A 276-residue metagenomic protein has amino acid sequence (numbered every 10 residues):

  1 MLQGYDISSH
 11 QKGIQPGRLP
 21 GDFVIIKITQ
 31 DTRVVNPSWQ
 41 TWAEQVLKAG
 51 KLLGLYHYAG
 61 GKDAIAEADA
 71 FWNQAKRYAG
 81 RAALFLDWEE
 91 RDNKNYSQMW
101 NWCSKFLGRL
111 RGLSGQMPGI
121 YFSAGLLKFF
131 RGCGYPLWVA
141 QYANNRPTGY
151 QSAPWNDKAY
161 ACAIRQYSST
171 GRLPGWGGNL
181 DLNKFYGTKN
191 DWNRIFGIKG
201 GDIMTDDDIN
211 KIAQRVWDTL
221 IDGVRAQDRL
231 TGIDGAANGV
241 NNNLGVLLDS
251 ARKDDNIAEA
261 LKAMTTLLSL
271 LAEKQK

Functional and structural regions predicted by a protein language model:
M1-Q116: Substrate-binding cleft of extracellular glycoside hydrolase catalytic domains
M1-R18, G132-M204: Functionally critical loop-and-helix segments that line ligand-binding/catalytic clefts of soluble enzyme domains
I28, L47, A75, L110-S114 (+4 more regions): Sec/Tat-exported extracytoplasmic proteins
S38-T41, Q45, A66, A70 (+9 more regions): Extracytoplasmic/secreted proteins, especially bacterial periplasmic and envelope-associated proteins
A64-A66, G125-Y135: Glycine-rich, charge-decorated loop segments at or immediately adjacent to ligand/cofactor-binding or catalytic sites
S114-K128, V139: Aromatic-lined carbohydrate-recognition surfaces of secreted/lumenal glycan-active proteins
G200-K276: Extended alpha-helical heptad-repeat/coiled-coil "stalk" and oligomerization rods
